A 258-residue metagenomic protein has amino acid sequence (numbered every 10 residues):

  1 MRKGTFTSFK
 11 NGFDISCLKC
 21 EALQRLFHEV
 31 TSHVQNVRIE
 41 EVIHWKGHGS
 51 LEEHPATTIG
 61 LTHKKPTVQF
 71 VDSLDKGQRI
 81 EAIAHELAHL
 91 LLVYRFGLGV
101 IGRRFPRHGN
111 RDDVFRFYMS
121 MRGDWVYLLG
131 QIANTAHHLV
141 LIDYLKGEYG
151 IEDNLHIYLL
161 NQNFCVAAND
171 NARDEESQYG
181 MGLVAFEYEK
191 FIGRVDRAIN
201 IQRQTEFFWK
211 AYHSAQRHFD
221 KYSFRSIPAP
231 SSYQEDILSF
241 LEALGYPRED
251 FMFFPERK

Functional and structural regions predicted by a protein language model:
R2-H63, D75-K76, Y127-L129, D250 (+1 more regions): Auxiliary, metal-adjacent structural segments of Zn-dependent hydrolase domains
T67-I83: Short pre-active-site segment immediately N-terminal to the catalytic Zn-binding motif
G77, V93-Q131: Post-HEXXH active-site segment of zinc metalloproteases
E81, H85, H138-L139, S177-Y179: Non-catalytic, well-ordered alpha-helical scaffold segments
A82, E86-L90, Y94: Catalytic glutamate of the conserved HExxH
V93-R103, Y144-Y158: Short, solvent-exposed secondary-structure capping/transition elements
G130-Y149: An active-site-proximal "capping" alpha-helix that borders the catalytic cofactor pocket
D153-K258: Pan-zinc metallopeptidase signature
